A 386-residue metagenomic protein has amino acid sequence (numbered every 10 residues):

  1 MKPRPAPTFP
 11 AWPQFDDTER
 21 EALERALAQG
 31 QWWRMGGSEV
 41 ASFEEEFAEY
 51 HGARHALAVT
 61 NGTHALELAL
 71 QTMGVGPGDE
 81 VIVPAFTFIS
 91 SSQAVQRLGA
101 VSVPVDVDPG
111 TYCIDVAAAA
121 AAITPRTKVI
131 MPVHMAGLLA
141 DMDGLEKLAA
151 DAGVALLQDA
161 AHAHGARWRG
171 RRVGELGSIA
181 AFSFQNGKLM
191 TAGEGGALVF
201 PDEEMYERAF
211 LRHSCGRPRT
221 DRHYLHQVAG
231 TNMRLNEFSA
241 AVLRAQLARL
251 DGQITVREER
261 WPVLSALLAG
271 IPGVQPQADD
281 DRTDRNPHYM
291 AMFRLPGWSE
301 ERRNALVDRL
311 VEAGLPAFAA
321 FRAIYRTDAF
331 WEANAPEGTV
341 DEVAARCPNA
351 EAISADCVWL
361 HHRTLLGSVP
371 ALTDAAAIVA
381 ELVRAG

Functional and structural regions predicted by a protein language model:
M1-W33, L360-H361: N-terminal "arm"/small-domain region of PLP-dependent enzymes with the aminotransferase-like
W33-E80, A94-L98, P104-D106, R171: Phosphate-binding glycine-rich loop
S42-E45, R54-A56, A117, V129-V133 (+4 more regions): PLP-dependent aminotransferase class I/II
L57, I82, V103, L156-L157 (+3 more regions): Structural detector of well-ordered beta-strand residues that form the stable sheet scaffold of enzyme domains
Q71-A160, R167: PLP-dependent aminotransferase-like
Q158-A192, D221-H226: Conserved active-site segment immediately N-terminal to the catalytic lysine that forms the internal aldimine
E175-S214, E237-A240: Active-site PLP attachment segment
